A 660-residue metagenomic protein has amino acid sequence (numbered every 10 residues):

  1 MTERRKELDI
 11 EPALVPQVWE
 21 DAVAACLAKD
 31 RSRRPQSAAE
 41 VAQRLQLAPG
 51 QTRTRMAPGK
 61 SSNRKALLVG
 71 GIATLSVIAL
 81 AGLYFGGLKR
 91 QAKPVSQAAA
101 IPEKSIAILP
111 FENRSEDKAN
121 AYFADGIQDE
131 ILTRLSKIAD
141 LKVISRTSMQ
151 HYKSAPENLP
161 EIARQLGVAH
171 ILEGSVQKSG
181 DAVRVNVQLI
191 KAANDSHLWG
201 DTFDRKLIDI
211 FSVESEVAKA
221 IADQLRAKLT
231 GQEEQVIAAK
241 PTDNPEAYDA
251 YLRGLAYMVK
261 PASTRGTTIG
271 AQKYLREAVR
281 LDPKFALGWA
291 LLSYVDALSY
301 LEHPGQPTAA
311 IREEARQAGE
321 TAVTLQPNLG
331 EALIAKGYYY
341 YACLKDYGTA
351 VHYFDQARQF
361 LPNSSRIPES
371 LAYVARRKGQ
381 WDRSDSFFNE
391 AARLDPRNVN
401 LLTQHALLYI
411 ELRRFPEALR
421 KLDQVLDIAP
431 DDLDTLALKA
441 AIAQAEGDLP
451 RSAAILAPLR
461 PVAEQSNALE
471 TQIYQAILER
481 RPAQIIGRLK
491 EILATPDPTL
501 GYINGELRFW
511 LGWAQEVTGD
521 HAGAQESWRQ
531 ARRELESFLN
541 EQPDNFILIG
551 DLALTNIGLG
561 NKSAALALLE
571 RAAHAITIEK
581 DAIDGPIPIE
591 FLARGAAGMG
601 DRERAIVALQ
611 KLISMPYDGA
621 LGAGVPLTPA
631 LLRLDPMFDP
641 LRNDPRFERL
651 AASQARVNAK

Functional and structural regions predicted by a protein language model:
M1-T54: C-terminal lobe helix-coil module of Hanks-type protein kinase domains
A28-K29, R33, E40, L47-Q91: Long, domain-scale regions corresponding to catalytic signaling modules most often appended to membrane systems
L67, A73, A79-Q515, D520-D544 (+2 more regions): Acidic, proline/glycine-rich low-complexity intrinsically disordered segments
I237-A238, G305, T499, S537-N545 (+2 more regions): Acidic, Ser/Thr-rich low-complexity linear motifs
Y338-A342, Y373, L407, G550 (+2 more regions): Alpha-helical adaptor scaffolds
R460-V462, R529, E570-A573, I606-Y617: TPR/TPR-like (Sel1-like) alpha-helical repeat modules
R594-R633: C-terminal structured "cap/appendage" subdomains that terminate the fold
T628-K660: Terminal, low-structured helical/coil segments at or just beyond the last alpha-helical repeat
